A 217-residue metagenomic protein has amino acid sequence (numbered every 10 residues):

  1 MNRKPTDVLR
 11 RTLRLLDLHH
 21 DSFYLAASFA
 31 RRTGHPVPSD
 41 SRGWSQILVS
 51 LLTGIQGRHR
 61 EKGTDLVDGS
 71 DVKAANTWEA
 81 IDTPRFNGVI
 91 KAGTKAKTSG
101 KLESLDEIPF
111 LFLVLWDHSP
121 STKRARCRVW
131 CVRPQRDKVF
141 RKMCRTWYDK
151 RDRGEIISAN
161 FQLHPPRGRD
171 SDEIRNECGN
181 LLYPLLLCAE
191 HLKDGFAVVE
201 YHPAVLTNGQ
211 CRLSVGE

Functional and structural regions predicted by a protein language model:
M1-E217: Nucleic-acid endonuclease domains
